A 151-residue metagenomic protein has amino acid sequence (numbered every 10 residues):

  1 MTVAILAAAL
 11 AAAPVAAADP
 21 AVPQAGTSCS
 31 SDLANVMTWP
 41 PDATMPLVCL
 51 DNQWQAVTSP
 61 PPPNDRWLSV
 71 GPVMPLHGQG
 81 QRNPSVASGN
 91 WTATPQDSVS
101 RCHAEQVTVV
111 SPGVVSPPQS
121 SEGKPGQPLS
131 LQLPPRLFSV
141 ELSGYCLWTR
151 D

Functional and structural regions predicted by a protein language model:
M1-A4, T38-P41, T94: N-terminal short leaders/motifs
M1-D19: Secretory targeting and sorting signals
V3, A7, S30, D65-W67 (+1 more regions): Generic N-terminal initiation segments characterized by hydrophobic and/or small/turn-forming residues
L6, Q81, L129-S130: Short, flexible, glycine/charge-rich loop motifs used to bind or transfer phosphoryl groups or to couple energy/partner
A17-R66, S98-D151: Primarily secretory-pathway and cell-envelope proteins
V70-V86: Surface-exposed ligand/attachment interfaces on beta-rich extracellular proteins
G89-A93: A short tyrosine-centered beta-strand micro-motif
